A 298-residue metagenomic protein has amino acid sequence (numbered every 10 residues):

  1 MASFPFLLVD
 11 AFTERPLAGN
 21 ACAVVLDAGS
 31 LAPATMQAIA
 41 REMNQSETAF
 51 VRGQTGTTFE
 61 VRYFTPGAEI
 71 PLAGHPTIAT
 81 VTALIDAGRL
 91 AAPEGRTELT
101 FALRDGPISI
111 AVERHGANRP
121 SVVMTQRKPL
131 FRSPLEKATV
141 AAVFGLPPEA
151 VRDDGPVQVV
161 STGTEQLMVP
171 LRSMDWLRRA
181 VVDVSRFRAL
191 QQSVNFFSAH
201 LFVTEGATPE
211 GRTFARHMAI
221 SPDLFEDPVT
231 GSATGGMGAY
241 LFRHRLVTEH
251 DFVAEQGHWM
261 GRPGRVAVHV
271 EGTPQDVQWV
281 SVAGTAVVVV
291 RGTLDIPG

Functional and structural regions predicted by a protein language model:
M1-A73, I78-G298: Active-site proximal loop and beta-alpha junction motif in alpha/beta enzyme cores
